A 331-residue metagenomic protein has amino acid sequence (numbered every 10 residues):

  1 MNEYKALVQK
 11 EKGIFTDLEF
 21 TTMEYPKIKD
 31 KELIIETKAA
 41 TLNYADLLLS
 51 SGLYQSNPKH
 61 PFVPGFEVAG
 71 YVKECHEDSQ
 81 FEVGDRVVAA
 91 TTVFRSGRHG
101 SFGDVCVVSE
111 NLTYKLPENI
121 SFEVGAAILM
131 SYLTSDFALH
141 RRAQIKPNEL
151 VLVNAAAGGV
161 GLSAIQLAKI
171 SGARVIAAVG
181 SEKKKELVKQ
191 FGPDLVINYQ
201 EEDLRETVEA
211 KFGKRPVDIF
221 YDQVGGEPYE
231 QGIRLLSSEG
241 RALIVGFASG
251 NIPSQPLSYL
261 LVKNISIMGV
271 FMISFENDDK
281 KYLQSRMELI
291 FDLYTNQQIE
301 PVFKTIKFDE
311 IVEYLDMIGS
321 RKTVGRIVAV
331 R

Functional and structural regions predicted by a protein language model:
M1-N2, D279-R331: C-terminal hydrophobic helical "lid"/dimerization subdomain of Rossmann-like NAD(P)H-dependent oxidoreductases
E24-T41, L53-F94: Glycine-rich beta-strand-centered segment in the early N-terminal region that forms part of a ligand/cofactor-binding
F81-E82, I145, L236: Short, well-ordered loop/turn sites that connect or cap secondary structure elements
R86, L150, R174, G240-R241 (+1 more regions): Short glycine-centered segments of the SAM/dcSAM-binding site in methyltransferase folds
A90-A155: NAD(P)H dinucleotide-binding glycine-rich loop of Rossmann-like/cofactor-binding domains, especially the beta1-alpha1
A126-E201: Mid-domain Rossmann-like dinucleotide-binding core that forms the NAD(H)/NADP(H) cofactor-binding site
V179, E227-Q298, V330-R331: Glycine-rich phosphate-binding loop and adjacent beta-alpha segment of Rossmann(oid) nucleotide-cofactor-binding
D203-R215: Short amphipathic alpha-helix with an adjacent loop that forms part of the alpha/beta core around
